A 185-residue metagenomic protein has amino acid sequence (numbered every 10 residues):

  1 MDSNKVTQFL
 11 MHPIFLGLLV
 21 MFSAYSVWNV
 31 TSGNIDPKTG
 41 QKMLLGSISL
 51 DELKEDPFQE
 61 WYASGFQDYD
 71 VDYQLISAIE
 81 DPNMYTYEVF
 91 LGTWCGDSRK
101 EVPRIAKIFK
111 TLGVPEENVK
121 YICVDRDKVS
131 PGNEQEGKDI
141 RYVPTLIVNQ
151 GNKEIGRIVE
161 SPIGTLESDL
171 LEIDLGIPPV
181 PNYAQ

Functional and structural regions predicted by a protein language model:
M1-G33: Bacterial Sec-dependent N-terminal signal peptides
W28-P82: N-terminal leader/targeting and pre-domain segments
E80-T111: Local sequence-structure signature of Cys/Sec-based thiol-disulfide redox active-site neighborhoods
N83-T86, E117, G151: Loop/turn elements at helix/coil->beta-strand transitions in domains of secreted/extracellular proteins
V89-T93, E116-S130: Thiol-based oxidoreductase modules, predominantly thioredoxin-like and allied folds used for disulfide exchange
K138-N149: Structural micro-motif
V148-Y183: Non-catalytic, surface beta->alpha helical segment in thiol-disulfide oxidoreductase systems
